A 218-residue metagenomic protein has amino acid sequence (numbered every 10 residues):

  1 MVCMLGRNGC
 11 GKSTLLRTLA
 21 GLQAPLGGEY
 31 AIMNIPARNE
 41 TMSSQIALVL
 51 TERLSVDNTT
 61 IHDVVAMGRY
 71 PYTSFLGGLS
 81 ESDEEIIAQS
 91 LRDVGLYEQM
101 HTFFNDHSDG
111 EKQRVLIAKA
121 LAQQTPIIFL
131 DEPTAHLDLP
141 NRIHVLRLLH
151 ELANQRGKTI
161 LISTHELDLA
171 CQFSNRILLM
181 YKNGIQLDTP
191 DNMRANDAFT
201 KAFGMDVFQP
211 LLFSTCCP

Functional and structural regions predicted by a protein language model:
A20: Helix-to-loop junction immediately C-terminal to a conserved catalytic motif
G28-M42: Conserved ABC transporter NBD signature motif
F103-H107, E111: Conserved ABC ATPase signature
I128-D131: Catalytic Walker B motif of ABC-type/P-loop ATPase nucleotide-binding domains
T164-H165: H-loop/switch region of ABC-family ATPase nucleotide-binding domains
R176-P190: H-loop (His-switch) and adjacent beta-strand-loop-beta switch element of ABC-type ATPase nucleotide-binding domains
A202-P218: ABC ATPase nucleotide-binding domains
